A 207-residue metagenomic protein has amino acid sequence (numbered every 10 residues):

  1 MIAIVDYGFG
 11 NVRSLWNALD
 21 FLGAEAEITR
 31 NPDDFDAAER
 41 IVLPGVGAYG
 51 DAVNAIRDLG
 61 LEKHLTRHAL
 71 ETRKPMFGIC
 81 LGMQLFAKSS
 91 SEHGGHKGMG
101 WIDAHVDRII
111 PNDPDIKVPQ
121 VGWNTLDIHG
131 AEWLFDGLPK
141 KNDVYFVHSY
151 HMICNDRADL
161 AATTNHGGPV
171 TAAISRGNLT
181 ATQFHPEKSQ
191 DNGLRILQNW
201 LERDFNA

Functional and structural regions predicted by a protein language model:
I2-A24, F184-K188: N-terminal beta1-alpha1 ligand-phosphate binding loop
A26-A37: Short acidic low-complexity segments
F35-G45: Short acidic/histidine-rich motifs immediately flanking catalytic phosphotransfer sites in two-component signaling
G47-V121: Cysteine-nucleophile active-site neighborhood
S89-H166: Pocket-forming structural segment of enzyme catalytic cores
K141, S175-T180: Beta-strand-turn-beta hairpins that frame and shape the catalytic cleft of phosphate-ester-processing enzymes
G168-S175: Short, surface-exposed beta-strand/loop micro-motifs that present aromatic residues
T182-A207: Acyltransferase
